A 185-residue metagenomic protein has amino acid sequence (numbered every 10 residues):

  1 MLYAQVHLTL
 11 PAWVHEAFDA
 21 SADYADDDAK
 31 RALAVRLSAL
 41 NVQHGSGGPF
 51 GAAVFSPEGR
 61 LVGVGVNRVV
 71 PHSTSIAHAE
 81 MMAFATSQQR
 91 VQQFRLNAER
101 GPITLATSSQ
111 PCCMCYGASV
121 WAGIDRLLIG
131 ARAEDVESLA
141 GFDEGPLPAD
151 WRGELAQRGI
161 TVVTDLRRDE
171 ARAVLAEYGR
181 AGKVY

Functional and structural regions predicted by a protein language model:
L8-S21: Short, contiguous pre-domain boundary segments
D19-S46: Short, basic/aromatic recognition patches
A34, G51, A83: Conserved hydrophobic/aromatic pocket- or pore-lining residues that grip, position, or stack substrates in active sites
G45, P49-F50, L166: Alpha-helix N-cap and coil->helix boundary residues
F50-G59: Short beta-strand scaffold segments in enzyme catalytic cores
V64-A173: Zn2+-dependent cytidine deaminase-like catalytic core
G179-Y185: Active-site/ligand-binding-proximal alpha/beta "capping" segment
